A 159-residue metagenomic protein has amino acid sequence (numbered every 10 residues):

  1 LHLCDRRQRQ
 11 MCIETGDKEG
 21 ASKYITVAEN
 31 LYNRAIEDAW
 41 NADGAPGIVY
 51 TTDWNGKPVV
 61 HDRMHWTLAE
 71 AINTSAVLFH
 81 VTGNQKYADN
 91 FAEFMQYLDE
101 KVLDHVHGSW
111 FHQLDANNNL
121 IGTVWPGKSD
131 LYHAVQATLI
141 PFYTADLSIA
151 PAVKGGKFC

Functional and structural regions predicted by a protein language model:
L1-I13: Single conserved hydrophobic/aromatic residue that forms the stacking wall/gate of nucleotide- or nucleobase-binding
R6-R9, R34, R63: Arginine residue identity/basic-tract feature
E14-T26, L78-D89: Acidic, serine/threonine/proline-rich low-complexity intrinsically disordered regions
Y24-A28, D38-N41: Short, conserved, surface-exposed binding loops centered on an aromatic residue
E29-N33: Small-residue-rich helix-loop
D38-A42, P46, Y50-T51, K57-I72 (+1 more regions): CBM-like carbohydrate-recognition segments
